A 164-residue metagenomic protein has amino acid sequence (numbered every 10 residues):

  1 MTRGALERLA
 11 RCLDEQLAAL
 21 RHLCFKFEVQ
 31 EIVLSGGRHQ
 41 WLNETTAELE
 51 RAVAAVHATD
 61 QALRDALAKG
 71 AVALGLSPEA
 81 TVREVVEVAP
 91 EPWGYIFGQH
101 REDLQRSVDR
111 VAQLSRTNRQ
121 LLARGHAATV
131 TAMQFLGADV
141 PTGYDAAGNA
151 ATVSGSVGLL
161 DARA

Functional and structural regions predicted by a protein language model:
M1-V85: Extended, charge-rich alpha-helical scaffolding segments
T81-A164: Short terminal interaction segments
